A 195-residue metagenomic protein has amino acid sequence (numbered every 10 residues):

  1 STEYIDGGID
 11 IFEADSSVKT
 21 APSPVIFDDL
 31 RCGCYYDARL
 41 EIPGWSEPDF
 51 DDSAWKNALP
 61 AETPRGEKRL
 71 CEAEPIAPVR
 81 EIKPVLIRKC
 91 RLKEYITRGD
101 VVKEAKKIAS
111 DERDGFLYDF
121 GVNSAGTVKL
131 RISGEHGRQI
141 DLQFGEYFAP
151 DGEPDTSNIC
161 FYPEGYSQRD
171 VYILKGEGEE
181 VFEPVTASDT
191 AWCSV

Functional and structural regions predicted by a protein language model:
S1-V195: Extracellular/oxidizing-compartment recognition motifs
